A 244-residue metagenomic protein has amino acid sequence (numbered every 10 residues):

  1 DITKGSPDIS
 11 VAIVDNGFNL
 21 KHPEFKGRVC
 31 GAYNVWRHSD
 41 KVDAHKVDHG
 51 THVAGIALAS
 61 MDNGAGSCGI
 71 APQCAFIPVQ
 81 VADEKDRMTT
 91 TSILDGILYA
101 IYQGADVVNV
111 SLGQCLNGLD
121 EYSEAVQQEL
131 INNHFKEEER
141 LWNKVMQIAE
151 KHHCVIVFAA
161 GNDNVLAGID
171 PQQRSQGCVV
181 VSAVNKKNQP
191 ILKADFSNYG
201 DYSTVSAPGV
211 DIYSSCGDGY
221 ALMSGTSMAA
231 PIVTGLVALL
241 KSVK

Functional and structural regions predicted by a protein language model:
D1-I77, V81-M88, S92-E137, K187: Active-site core segment of subtilase-fold serine proteases
I2-T3, G64, K144-A149, K244: Alpha-helix termini
S10-D15, V181, V205-S206: A structural motif
A12, G96, A100, A105 (+5 more regions): Small-residue (primarily alanine) positions within well-ordered alpha-helices, especially packing/interaction faces
E24, T204-A207: Generic alpha-helical secondary structure signal
A54-A57, I77-D83, D106, L192 (+1 more regions): Hydrolase catalytic cores
S67, T90, G113-T204, D211-T234: Substrate-binding/specificity loop regions of serine endopeptidase catalytic domains, predominantly subtilases
